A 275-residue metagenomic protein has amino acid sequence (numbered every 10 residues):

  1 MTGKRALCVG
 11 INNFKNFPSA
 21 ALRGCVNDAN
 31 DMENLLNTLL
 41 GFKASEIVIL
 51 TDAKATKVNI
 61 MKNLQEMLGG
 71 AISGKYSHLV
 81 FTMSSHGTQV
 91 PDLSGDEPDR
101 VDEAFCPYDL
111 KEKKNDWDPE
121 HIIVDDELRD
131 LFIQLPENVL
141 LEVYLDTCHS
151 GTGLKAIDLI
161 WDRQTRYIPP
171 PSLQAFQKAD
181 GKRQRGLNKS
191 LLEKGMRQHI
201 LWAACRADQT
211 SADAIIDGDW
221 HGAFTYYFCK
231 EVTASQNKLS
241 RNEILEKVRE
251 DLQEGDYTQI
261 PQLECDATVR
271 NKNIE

Functional and structural regions predicted by a protein language model:
M1-E275: Cysteine endopeptidase catalytic domains of the caspase/legumain-like
